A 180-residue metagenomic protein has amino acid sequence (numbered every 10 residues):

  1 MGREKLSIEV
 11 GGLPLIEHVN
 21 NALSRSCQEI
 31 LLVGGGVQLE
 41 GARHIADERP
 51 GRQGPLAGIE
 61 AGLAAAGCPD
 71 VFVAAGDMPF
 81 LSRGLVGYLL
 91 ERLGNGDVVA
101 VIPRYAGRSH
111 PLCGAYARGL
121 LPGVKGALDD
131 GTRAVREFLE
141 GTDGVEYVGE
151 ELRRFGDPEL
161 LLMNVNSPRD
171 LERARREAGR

Functional and structural regions predicted by a protein language model:
M1-L160, E172-G179: Nucleotide and nucleotide-moiety/phosphate-recognizing core
S167, G179-R180: Long hydrophobic alpha-helical segments typical of transmembrane helices together with their membrane-interfacial
